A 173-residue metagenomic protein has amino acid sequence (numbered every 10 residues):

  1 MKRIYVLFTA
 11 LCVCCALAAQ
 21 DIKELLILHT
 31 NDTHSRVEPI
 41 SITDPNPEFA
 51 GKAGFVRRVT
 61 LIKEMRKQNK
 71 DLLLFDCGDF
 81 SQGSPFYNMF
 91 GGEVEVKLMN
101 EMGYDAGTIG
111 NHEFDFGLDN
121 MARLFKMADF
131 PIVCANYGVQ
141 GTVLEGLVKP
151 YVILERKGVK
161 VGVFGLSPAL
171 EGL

Functional and structural regions predicted by a protein language model:
M1-I4: Positively charged n-region of N-terminal signal peptides that target proteins for export
A10-A18: Hydrophobic h-region of N-terminal signal peptides that target proteins for export in Gram-negative bacteria
A19-L173: Acidic, metal/ion-coordinating pockets
